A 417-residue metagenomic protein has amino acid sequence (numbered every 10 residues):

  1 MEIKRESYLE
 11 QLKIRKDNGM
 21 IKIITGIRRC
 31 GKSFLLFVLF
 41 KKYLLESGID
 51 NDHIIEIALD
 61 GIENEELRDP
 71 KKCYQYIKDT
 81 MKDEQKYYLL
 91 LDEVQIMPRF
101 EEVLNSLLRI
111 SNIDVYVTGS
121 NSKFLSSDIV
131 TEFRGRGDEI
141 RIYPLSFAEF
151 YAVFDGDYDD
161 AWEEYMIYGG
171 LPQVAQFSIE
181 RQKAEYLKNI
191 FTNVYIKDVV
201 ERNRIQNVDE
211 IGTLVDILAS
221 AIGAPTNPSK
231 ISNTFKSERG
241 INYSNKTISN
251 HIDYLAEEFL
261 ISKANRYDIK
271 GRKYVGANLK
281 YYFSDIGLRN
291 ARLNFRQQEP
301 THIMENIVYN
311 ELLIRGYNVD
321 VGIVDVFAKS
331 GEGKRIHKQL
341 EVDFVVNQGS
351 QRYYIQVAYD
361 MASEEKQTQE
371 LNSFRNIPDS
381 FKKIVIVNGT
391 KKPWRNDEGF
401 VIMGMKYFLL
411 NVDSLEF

Functional and structural regions predicted by a protein language model:
E2, A148-D325: Interdomain hinge/linker elements that couple catalytic modules in large macromolecular machines
E2, T25, F34, L45 (+4 more regions): A cross-kingdom feature that marks ATP-driven nucleic-acid transaction machinery
E2-G19: Pre-Walker A adenine-sensing motif
G31: Conserved glycine(s) of the Walker
L35, L39: Hydrophobic positions on the alpha1 helix immediately C-terminal to the Walker A/P-loop
I55-E84: Short glycine-rich substrate-engagement loop in P-loop NTPases that contacts/grips substrate
D114-S120, R141: Structural recognition of the conserved hydrophobic beta-strand(s) that form the central parallel beta-sheet of P-loop
K123-D138, V153-D155: Short regulatory helix/loop adjacent to the ATP-binding pocket of P-loop NTPases
